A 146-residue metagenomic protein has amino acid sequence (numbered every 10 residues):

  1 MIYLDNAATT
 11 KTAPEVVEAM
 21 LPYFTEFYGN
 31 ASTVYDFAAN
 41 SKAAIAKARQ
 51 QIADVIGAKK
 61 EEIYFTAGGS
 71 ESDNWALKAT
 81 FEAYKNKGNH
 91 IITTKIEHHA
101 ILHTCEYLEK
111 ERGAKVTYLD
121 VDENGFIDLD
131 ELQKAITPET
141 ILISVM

Functional and structural regions predicted by a protein language model:
M1-M146: Pyridoxal 5′-phosphate
